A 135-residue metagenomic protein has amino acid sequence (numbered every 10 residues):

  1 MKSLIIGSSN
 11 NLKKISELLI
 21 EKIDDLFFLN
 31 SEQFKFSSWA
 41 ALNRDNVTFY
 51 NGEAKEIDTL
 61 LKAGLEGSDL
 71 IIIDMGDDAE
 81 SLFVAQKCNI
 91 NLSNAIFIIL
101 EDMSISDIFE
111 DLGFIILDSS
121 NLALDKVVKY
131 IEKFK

Functional and structural regions predicted by a protein language model:
M1-K135: Cytosolic regulatory regions of ion transport systems
